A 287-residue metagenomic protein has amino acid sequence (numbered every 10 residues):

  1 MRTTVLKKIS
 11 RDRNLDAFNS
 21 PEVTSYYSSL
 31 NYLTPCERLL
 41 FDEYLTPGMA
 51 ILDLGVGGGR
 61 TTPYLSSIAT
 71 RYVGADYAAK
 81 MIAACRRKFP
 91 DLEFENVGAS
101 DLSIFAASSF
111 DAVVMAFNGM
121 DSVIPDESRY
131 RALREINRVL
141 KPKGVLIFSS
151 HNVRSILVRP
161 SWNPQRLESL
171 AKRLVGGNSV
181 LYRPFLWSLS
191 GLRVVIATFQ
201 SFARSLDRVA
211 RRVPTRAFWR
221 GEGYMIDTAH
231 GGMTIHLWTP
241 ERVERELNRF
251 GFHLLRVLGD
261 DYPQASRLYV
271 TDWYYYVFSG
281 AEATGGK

Functional and structural regions predicted by a protein language model:
M1-T46, Y64, T271: Conserved class I S-adenosyl-L-methionine
G48-G57: Conserved class I S-adenosyl-L-methionine
G58-L102: Class I SAM-dependent methyltransferase SAM/SAH-binding core
S103-V113: A short acidic, Gly/Pro-enriched loop at the edge of an enzyme's catalytic core that lines a small-molecule cofactor
Y130-P142: A short glycine-rich, Lys/Arg-flanked "PGG" loop and its adjoining helix->strand segment in the class I
V145-F185, S201-R208: Conserved class I S-adenosyl-L-methionine
T234-G251: Short alpha-helix
R267-K287: Core SAM-dependent methyltransferase catalytic element
